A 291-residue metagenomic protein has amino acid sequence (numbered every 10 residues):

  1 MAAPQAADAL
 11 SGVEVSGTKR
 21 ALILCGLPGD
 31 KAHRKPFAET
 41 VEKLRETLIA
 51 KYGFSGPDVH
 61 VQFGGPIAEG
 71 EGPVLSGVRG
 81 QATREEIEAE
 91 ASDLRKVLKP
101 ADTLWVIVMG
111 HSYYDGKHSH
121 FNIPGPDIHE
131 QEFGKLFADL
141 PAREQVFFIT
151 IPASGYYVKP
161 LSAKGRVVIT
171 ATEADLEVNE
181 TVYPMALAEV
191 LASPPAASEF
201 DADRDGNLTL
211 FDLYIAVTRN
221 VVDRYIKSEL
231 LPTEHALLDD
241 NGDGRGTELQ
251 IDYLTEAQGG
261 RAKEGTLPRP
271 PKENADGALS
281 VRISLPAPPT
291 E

Functional and structural regions predicted by a protein language model:
A2-T103, Q250, T255-E291: Boundary/activation segment at the start of structured domains
L10-V15, S92-P100, Y113, F137-P141 (+2 more regions): Surface-exposed acidic, glycine-flexible loop patches that form ligand/cofactor-binding and adhesion interfaces
V15, K31-E42, Q81-E88, D127-Q131 (+3 more regions): Soluble non-cytosolic domains of exported or imported proteins
A21-L24, L48, T103-G110, V146-I149 (+1 more regions): Beta-strand elements within well-structured catalytic alpha/beta cores of enzymes that handle phosphate/sulfate esters
L27-K31, G65-E69, G110-D115, P126-H129 (+4 more regions): Solvent-exposed loop/turn segments at secondary-structure junctions within structured extracellular/periplasmic domains
E42, V146-E248: Active-site-proximal C-terminal subdomain of hydrolase catalytic domains
S55, P141, L161-G165: Short, structured coil segments at secondary-structure junctions
A82, K99, T103, M109-L140: A short, glycine/acidic-enriched catalytic loop
